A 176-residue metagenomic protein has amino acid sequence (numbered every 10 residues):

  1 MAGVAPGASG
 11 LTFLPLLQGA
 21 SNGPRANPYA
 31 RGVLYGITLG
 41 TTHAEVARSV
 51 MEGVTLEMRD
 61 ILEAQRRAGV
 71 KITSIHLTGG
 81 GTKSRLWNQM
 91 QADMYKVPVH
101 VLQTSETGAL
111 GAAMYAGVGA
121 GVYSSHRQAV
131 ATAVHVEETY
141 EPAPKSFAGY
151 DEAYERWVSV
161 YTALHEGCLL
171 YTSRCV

Functional and structural regions predicted by a protein language model:
M1-S173: Glycine/Thr-rich phosphate-binding loops that ligate phosphate moieties of nucleotide and other phosphorylated ligands
V176: Active-site loops and adjacent core secondary-structure elements that bind or stabilize anionic groups
